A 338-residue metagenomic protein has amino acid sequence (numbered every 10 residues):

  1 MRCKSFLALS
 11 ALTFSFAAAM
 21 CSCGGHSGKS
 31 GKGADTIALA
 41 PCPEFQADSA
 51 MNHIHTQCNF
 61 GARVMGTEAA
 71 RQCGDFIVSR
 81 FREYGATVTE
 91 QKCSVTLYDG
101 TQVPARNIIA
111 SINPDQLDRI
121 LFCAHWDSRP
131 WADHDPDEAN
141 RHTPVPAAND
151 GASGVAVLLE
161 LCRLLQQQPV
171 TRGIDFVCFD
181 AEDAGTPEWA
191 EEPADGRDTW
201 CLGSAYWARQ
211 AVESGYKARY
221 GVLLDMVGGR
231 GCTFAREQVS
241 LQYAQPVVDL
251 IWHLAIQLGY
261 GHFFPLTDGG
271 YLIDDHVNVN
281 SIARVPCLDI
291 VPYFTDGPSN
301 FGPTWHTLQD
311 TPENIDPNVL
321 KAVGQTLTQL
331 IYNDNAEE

Functional and structural regions predicted by a protein language model:
M1-A11: Bacterial N-terminal signal peptides that target proteins for export
A18-S22: C-terminal motif of bacterial Sec signal peptides marking the signal peptidase cleavage site
G25-G74, Y84, P298-N314: N-terminal capping segment at the start of a domain
T36-E44, N59-E68, V95-Y98, N140-A152 (+5 more regions): Second-shell loop/turn segments in exported
N52-D115: A non-catalytic alpha/beta surface segment that caps or lines the substrate-entry region of metallo-dependent hydrolase
R63-M65, S94-L97, P114-Q116, W126-P130 (+4 more regions): Solvent-exposed loop/turn segments at secondary-structure junctions within structured extracellular/periplasmic domains
S94, Y220, V227-E338: Active-site-adjacent substrate-binding region of metalloamidase/peptidase-like peptide-processing proteins
H142-P246, D275: Acidic/histidine-rich catalytic neighborhood of metal-dependent amide-processing enzymes
